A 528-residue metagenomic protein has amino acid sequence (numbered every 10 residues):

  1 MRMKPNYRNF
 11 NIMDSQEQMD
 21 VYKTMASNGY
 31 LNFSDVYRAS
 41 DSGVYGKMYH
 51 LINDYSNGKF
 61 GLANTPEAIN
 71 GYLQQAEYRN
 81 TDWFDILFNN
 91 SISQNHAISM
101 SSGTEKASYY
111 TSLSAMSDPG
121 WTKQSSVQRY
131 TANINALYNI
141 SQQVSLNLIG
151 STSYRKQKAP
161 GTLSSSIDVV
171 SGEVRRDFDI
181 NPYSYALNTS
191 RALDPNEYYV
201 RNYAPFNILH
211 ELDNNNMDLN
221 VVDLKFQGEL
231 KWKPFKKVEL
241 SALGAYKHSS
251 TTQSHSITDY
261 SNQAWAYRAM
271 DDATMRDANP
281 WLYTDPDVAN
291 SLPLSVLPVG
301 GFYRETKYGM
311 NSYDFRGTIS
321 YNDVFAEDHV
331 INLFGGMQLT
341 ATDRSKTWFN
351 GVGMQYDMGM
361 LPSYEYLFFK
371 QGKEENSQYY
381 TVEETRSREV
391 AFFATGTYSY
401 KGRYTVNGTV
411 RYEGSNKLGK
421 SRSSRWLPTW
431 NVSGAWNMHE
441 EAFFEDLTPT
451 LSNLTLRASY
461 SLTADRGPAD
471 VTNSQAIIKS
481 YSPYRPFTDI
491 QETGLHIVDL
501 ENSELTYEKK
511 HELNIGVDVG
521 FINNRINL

Functional and structural regions predicted by a protein language model:
M1-Q124, T162-S164, D213: Residues embedded in well-ordered regular secondary structure
K4-N9, R155-K158, R466: A short beta-to-alpha transition loop/helix N-cap that caps and shapes the active-site region
R129, N135-V144, I149-Y154, R201-I257 (+1 more regions): Extracellular/periplasmic, surface-exposed regions of secreted and cell-surface proteins
Q157-V174: Low-complexity intrinsically disordered tracts that form flexible linkers/tails across taxa
D179: Conserved, non-catalytic sequence blocks in retroelement Pol enzymes and Pol-derived host proteins
A186-S190: GHKL/Bergerat-fold ATPase module in large chromosome/replication-associated machines
P195-Y198, W265: The feature captures the catalytic groove of carbohydrate-active enzymes
